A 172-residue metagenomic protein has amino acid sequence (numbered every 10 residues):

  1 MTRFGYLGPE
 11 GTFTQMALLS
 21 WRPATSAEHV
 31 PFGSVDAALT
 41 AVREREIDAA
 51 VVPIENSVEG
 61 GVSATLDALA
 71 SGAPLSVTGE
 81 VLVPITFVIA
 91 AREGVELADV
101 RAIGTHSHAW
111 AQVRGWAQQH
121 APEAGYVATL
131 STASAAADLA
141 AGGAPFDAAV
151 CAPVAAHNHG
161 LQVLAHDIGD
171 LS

Functional and structural regions predicted by a protein language model:
M1-S172: Domain-level signature for soluble enzymes in the chorismate/prephenate branch of the shikimate pathway
